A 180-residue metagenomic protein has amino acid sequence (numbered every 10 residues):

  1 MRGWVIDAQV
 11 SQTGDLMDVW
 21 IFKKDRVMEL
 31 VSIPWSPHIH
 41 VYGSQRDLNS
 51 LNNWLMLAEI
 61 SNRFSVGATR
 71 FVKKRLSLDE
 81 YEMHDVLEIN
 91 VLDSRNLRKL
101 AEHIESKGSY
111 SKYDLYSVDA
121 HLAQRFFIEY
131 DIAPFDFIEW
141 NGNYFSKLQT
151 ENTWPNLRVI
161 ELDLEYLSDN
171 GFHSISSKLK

Functional and structural regions predicted by a protein language model:
M1-K180: The two-metal-ion catalytic cores of nucleic-acid processing enzymes
